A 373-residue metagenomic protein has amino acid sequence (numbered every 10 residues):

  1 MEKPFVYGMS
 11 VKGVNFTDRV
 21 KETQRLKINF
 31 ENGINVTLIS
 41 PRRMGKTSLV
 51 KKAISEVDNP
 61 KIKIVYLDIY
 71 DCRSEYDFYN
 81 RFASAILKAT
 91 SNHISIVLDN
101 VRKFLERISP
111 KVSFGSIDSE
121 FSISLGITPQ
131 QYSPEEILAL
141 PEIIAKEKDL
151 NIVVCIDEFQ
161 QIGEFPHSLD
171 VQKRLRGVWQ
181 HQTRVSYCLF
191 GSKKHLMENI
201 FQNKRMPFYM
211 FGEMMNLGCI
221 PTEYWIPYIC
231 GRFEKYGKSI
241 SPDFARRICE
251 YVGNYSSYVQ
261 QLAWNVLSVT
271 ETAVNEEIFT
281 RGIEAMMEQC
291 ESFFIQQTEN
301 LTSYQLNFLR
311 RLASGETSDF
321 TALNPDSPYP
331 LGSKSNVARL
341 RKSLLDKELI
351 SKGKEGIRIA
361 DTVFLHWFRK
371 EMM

Functional and structural regions predicted by a protein language model:
M1-V36, P41, S351: A short, basic N-terminal segment
E2-P4, E288, S292-M373: C-terminal leucine-rich, beta-strand-based interaction scaffolds used for sensing/assembly
F30-E31, G253, L267, R310-T317: Short, locally clustered residues in the helix-turn-helix/winged-helix DNA-binding domain
N35, I39-M44, S48-V153, S335: P-loop NTPase nucleotide-binding core
S124-K193, Q202: Conserved Walker B catalytic segment
K194-G212: Short regulatory helix/loop adjacent to the ATP-binding pocket of P-loop NTPases
E213-Y224: Conserved AAA+ ATPase "SRH/arginine-finger" region at the nucleotide-binding site
I226, C230-S292, S303, K354: Amphipathic alpha-helical "lid/sensor" segments that cap RecA-like P-loop NTPase cores
